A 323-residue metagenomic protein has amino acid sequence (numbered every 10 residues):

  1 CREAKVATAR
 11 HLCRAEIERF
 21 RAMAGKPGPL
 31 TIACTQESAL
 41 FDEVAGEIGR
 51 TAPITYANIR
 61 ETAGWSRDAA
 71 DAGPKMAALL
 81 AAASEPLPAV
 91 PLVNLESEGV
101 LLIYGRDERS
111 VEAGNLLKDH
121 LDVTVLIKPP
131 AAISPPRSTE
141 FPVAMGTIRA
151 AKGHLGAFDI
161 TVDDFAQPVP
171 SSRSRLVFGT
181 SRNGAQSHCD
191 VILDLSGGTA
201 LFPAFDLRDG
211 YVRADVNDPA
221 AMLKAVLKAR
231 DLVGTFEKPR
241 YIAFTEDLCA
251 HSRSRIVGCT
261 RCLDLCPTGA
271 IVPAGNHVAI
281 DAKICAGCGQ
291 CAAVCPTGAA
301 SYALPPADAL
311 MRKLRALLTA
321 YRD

Functional and structural regions predicted by a protein language model:
C1-A72, P168-V169: Cofactor-cradling patches in redox/metallo enzymes
A9-C13, T31-S38, I103-R109, I127-P130 (+4 more regions): Structural motif
Q36, K118-D122, P203-A204, V257-D281 (+1 more regions): Iron-sulfur cluster-binding cysteine motifs and their immediate structural context in ferredoxin-like electron-transfer
A52-E85, D209-F236: Ser/Thr/Gly-rich flexible loops in soluble cytosolic domains mediating phosphotransfer, phosphorylation
A78, P86, N94-V100, A225-K228 (+3 more regions): Flanking helices and flexible, charged tails adjoining ferredoxin-like Fe-S electron-transfer domains in multi-subunit
P91-I103, G234-G258, T268-G287, P305-R312: Ferredoxin-like iron-sulfur electron-transfer modules
E98-D119: Glycine-rich adenosine-cofactor-binding loop
A144-P168: A conserved short coil-to-beta-strand element within the FAD-binding core of flavoproteins
